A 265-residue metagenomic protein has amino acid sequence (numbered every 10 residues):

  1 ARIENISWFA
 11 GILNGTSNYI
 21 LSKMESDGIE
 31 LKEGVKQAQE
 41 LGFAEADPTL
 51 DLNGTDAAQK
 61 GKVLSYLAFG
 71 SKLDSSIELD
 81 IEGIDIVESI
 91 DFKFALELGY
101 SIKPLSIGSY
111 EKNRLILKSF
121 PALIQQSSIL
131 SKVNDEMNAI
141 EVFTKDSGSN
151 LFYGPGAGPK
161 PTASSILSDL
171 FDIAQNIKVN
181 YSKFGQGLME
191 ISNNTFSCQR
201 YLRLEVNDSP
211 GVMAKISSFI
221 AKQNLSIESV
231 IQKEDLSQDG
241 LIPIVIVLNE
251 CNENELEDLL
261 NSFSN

Functional and structural regions predicted by a protein language model:
A1-A10, T16-N18, S26, K32: N-terminal beta-alpha lobe that positions the nucleotide/phosphoryl donor in ATP/NTP-coupled carboxylate activation
E4, S26-E33, L52-K60, I86-I90 (+7 more regions): Conserved active-site and cofactor/substrate-binding residues in soluble primary-metabolism enzymes
W8-A10, N18-L21, Q37, F43-A46 (+2 more regions): Catalytic, metal-anchored helix/loop core of enzyme active sites in primary metabolism
S17, L21, E25, Q59-Y66: Short, amphipathic alpha-helical segments that act as regulatory/interfacial helices in nucleotide-processing proteins
D27-E30, A68-S75, A174-K178: Short helix-capping/linker segments at secondary-structure and domain boundaries
E33-K132, M137-A139: Substrate-binding/catalytic subdomain of NAD(P)-dependent oxidoreductase enzymes
L170-N265: A conserved regulatory-domain signal marking ACT and ACT-like small-molecule sensing domains and adjacent regulatory
